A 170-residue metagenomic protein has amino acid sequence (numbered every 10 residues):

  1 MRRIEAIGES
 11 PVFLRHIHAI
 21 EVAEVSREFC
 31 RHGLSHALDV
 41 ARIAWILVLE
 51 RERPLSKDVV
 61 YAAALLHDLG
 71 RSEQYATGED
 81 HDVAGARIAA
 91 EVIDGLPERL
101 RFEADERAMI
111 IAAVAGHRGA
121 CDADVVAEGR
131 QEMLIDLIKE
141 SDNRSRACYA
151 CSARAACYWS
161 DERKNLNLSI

Functional and structural regions predicted by a protein language model:
M1-I170: Metal-dependent phosphohydrolase cores
